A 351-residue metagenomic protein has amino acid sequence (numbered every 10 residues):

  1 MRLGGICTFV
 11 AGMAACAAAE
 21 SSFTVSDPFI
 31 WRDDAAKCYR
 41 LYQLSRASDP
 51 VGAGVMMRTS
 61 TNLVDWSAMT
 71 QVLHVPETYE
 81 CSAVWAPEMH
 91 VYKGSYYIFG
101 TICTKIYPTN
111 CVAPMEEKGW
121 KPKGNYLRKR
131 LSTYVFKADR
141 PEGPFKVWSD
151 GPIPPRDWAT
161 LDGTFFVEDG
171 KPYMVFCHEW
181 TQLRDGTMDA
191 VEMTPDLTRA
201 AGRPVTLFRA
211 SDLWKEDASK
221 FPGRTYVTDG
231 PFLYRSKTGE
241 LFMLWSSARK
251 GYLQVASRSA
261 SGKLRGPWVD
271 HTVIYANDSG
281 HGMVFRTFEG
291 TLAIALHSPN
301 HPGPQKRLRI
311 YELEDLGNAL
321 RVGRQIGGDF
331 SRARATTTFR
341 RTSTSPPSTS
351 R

Functional and structural regions predicted by a protein language model:
G4-A14: Bacterial N-terminal signal peptides
C16-R351: Carbohydrate-active catalytic/glycan-binding domains of CAZyme proteins, especially the secreted or lumenal ectodomains
